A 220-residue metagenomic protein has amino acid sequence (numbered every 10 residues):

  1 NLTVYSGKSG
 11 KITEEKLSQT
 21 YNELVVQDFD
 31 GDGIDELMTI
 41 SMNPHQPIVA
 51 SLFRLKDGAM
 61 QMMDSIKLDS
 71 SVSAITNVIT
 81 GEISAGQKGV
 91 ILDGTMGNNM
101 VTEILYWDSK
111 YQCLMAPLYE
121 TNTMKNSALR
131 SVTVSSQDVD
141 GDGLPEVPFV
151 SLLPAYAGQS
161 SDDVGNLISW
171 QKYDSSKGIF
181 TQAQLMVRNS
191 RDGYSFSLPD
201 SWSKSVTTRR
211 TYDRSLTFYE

Functional and structural regions predicted by a protein language model:
N1, G31-I40, S84-D93, V139-S151: Acidic/hydrophobic-patterned starts of short beta strands in beta-sheet-rich repeat architectures
L2-T3, H45-F53, G97-Y106, P154-K172: Structural motif
G7-G10, L55-G58, D108-K110: Short loop/turn segments that connect beta-strands within beta-propeller blades
T13-S18, Q61-L68, M115-T121, T181-L185: Beta-propeller fold detector
L17-L24, K67-A74, T121-R130: Short coil/turn segments at the loop-to-beta-strand junctions that recur within blades of beta-propeller repeat folds
N22-F29, A74-I83, S131-G141: Beta-propeller blade termini
Q184-V206: N-terminal "mature-domain start" segment
P199-E220: Secretory pathway targeting signatures of secreted, lumenal, and periplasmic proteins
